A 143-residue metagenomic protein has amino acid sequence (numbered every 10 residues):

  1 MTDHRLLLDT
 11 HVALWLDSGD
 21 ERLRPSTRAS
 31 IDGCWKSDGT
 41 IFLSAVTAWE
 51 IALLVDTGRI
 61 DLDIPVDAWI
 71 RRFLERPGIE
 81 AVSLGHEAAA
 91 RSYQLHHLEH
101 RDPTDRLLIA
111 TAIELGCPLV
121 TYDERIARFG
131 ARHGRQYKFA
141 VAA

Functional and structural regions predicted by a protein language model:
M1, I109-A143: Acidic, PIN/NYN-like endoribonuclease modules and their adjacent C-terminal/linker elements
M1-L43, T57-R72, A142-A143: Short, well-structured N-terminal submotif of metal-dependent ribonuclease cores
D9-T10, T47, Y122: A secondary-structure boundary/capping signal
A13, A48, A89, I126-A127: A generic structural signal for short hydrophobic patches within well-formed alpha-helices
W15-D17, L54, R91-L95, F129-G130: Residues that scaffold the ATP/ADP-binding catalytic core of kinase and kinase-like folds
F42, V82, K138-A140: General small-molecule cofactor/ligand-binding pocket signal
I51: Phosphate/NTP-binding elements of NTP-utilizing enzymes
D63, R76-E124: Active-site neighborhoods of divalent-metal-dependent phosphate/nucleic-acid chemistry enzymes
